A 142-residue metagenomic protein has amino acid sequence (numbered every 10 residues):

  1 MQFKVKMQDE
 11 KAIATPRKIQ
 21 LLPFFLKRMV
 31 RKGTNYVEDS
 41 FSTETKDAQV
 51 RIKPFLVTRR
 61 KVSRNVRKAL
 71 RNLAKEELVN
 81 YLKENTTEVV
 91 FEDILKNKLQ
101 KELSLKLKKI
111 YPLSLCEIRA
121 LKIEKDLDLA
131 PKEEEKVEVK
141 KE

Functional and structural regions predicted by a protein language model:
M1-V62: Hydrophobic-cavity lipid-handling domains and compact docking modules
R17-L22, K68-N72, E133-E135: Short intrinsically disordered coil segments
E44-K46, K75-K83, L95-Q100, S104-P112: Signal for well-folded cores of large energy- and translation-related assemblies
E44-T87: Short acidic, glycine/tyrosine-flanked loop/strand segments centered on an H-E-D-like triad
T87, L115-C116: Active-site phosphate-binding and catalytic loops of NTP-dependent enzymes
E92-K96, K101-S104, C116-K132: Short, highly charged C-terminal tails/helix-capping segments
L129-E142: Intrinsically disordered, compositionally biased charged tails
